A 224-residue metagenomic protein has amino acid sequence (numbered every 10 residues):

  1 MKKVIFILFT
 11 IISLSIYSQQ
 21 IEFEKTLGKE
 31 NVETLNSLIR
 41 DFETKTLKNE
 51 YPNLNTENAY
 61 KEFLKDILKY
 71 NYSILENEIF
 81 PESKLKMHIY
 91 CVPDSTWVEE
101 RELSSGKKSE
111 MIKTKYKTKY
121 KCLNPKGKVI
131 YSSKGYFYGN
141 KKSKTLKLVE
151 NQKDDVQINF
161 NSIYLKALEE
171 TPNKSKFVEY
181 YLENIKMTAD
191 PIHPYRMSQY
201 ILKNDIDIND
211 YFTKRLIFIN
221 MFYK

Functional and structural regions predicted by a protein language model:
M1-E30: Bacterial Sec-dependent N-terminal signal peptides
T10-S13, T46, I67, K141-K142: Prokaryotic Sec-type signal peptides and long signal-anchor helices with extended Leu/Ile/Val-rich h-regions
Q19-Y120: N-terminal Sec/ER secretory leader and immediately downstream segment of secreted/extracellular precursors
V32-R40, T44, K48, K65 (+8 more regions): Extended, non-membrane alpha-helical segments enriched in charged/polar residues
N55, A59-E62, N184-I192: Solvent-exposed, non-transmembrane amphipathic alpha-helical segments
L103-M187: Extended amphipathic alpha-helical interaction segments
K186-K224: A cross-kingdom marker for long, charged
